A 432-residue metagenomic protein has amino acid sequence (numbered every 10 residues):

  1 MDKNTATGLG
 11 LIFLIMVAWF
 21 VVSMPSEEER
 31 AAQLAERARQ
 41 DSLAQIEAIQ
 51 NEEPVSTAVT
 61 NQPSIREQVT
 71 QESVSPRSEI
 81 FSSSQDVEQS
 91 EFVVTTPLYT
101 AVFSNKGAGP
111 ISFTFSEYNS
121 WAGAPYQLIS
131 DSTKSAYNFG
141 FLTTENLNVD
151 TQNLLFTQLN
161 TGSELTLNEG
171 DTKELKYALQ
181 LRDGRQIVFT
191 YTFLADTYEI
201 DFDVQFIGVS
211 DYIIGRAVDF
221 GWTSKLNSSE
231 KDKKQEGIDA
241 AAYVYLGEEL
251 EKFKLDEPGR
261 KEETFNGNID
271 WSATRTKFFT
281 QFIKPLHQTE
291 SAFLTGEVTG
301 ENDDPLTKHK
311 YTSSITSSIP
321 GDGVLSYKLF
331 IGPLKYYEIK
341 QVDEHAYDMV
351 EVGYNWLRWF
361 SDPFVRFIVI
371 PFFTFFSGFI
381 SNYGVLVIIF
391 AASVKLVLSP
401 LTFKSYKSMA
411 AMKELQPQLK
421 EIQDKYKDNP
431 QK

Functional and structural regions predicted by a protein language model:
M1-Q50, P54-V55, L181: Subset of Sec-pathway N-terminal targeting signals
R30-A31, I339-D362: Interfacial/capping segments of alpha-helical transmembrane domains
Q40-E79: The feature marks either
E67, E72-S75, S84-V350: Soluble non-transmembrane domains of integral membrane proteins
R185, L396-K432: Membrane-interface amphipathic helices and adjacent TM-edge segments
W356-F379, L415: Hydrophobic alpha-helical segments of integral membrane proteins, encompassing both true transmembrane helices
I380-V387: Membrane-interface starts of transmembrane alpha-helices
